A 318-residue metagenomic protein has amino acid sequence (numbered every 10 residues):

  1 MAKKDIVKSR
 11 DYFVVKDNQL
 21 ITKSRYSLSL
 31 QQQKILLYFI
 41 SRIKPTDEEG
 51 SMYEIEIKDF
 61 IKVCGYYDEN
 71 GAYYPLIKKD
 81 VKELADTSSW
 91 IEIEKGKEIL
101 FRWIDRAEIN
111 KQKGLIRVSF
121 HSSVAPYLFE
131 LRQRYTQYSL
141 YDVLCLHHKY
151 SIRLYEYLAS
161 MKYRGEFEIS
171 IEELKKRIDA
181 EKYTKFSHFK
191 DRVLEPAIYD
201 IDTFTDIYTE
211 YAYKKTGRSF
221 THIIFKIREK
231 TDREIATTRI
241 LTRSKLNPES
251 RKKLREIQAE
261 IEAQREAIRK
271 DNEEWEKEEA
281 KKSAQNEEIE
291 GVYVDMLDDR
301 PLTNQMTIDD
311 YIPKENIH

Functional and structural regions predicted by a protein language model:
M1-D298, L302-H318: Charged, alpha-helix-forming regions
